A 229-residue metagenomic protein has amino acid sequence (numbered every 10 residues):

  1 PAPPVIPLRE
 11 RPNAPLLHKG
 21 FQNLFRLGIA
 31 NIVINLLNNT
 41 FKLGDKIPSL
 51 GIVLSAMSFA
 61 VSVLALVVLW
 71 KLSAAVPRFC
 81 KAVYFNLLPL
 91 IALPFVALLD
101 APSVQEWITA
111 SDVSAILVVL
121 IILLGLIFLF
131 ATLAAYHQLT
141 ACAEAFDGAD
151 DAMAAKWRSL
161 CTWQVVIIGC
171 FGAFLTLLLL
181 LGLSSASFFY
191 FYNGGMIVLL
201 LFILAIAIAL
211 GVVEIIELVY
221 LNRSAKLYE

Functional and structural regions predicted by a protein language model:
P1-L16, K226-E229: Low-complexity, intrinsically disordered extramembrane tails and loops of integral membrane proteins
P12-N38, R78-P94, A155-F171: Alpha-helical membrane-anchoring segments
K19-I32, S55-L69: First transmembrane helix
N31-V61, A92-A131, C170-V213: Membrane-helix interface segments in multi-pass membrane proteins
M57-A75, L126-A145, V166, A205-L227: Membrane-cytosol interface at the C-terminal ends of transmembrane alpha helices in small multi-pass membrane proteins
V68-A75, L87, P94, L98: Acidic (E/D-rich), amphipathic helical modules within compact regulatory domains
K71-A82, F146-K156: Membrane-interface helix-boundary motifs at transmembrane edges
T140-C170, L227-E229: Membrane-helix boundary/juxtamembrane motif in polytopic membrane proteins
